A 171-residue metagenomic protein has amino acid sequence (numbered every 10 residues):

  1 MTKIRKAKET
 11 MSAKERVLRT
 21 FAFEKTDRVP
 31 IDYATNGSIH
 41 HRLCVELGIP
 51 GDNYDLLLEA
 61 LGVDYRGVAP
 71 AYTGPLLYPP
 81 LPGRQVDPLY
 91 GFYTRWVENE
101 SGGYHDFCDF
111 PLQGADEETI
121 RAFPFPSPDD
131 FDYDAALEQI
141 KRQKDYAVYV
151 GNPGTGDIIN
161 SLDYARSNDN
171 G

Functional and structural regions predicted by a protein language model:
T2-G171: Catalytic cores of TIM-barrel enzymes
